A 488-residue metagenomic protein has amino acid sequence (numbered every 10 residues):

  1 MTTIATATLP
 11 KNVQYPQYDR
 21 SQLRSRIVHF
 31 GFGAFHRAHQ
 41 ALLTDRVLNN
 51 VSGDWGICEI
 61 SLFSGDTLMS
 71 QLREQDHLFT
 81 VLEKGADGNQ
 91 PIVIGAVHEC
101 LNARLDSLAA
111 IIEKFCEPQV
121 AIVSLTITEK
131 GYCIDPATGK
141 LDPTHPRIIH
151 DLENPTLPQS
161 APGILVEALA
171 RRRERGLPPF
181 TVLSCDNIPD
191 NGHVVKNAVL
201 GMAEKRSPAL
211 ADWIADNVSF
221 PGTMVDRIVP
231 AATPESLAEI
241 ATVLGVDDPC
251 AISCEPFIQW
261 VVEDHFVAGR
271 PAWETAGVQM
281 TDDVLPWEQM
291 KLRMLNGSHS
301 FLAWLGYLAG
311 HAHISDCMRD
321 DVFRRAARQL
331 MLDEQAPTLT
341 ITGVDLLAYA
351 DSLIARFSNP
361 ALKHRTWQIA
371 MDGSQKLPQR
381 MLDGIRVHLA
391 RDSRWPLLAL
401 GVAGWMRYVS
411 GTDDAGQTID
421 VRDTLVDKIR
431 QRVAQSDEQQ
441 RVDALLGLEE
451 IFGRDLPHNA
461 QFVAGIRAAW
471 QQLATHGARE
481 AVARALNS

Functional and structural regions predicted by a protein language model:
M1-S488: Substrate/ligand-engaging "lid" and interaction regions
